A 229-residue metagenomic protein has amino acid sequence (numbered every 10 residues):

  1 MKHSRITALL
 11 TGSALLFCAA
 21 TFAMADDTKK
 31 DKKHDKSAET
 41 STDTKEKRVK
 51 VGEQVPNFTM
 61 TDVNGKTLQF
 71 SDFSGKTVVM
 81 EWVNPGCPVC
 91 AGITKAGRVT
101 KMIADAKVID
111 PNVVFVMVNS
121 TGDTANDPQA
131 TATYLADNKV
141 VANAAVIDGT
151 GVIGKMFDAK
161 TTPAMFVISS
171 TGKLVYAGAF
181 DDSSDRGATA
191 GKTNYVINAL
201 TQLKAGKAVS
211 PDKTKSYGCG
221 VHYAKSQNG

Functional and structural regions predicted by a protein language model:
M1-D26: N-terminal export/membrane-targeting signals
A23-K36, D43-K45: Cleaved targeting-peptide boundary
K36-F70: N-terminal "domain-start" segment that seeds a small globular fold
Q69-G92, V116, L200: Short active-site neighborhood of thiol/selenol oxidoreductases, capturing the structured segment around
N84-K95, M165, C219-H222, N228-G229: Short, thiol/selenol-centered motifs that function as redox-active sites or metal-ligating centers
A91-N138, G149-M156: Structural microenvironment flanking redox-active thiols in thiol-disulfide oxidoreductases
A132-S169, L174-V175: Short, internal strand/loop/helix patches that form the active-site neighborhood or redox-interaction surface
V167-G229: Thiol-/selenol-based redox modules, centered on thioredoxin-like and closely related oxidoreductase domains
